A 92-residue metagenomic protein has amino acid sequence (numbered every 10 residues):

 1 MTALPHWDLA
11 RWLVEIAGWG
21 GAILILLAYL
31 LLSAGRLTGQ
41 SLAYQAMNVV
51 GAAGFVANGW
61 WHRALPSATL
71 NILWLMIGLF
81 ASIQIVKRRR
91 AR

Functional and structural regions predicted by a protein language model:
M1-L13: Short, strongly hydrophobic alpha-helical membrane anchors
R11-I23, T69-L75: Structural signature of hydrophobic alpha-helical transmembrane segments
L26-S33, A53-W60: Alpha-helical transmembrane segments of multipass membrane proteins
A34-Q45: Short, amphipathic, aromatic/basic-enriched membrane-interface segments that mark the entry/exit of transmembrane
Y44-G54: Hydrophobic alpha-helical membrane segments
W74-Q84: Alpha-helical transmembrane segments and their membrane-interface exit regions
I83-R92: Membrane-interface capping segments at transmembrane-helix boundaries
